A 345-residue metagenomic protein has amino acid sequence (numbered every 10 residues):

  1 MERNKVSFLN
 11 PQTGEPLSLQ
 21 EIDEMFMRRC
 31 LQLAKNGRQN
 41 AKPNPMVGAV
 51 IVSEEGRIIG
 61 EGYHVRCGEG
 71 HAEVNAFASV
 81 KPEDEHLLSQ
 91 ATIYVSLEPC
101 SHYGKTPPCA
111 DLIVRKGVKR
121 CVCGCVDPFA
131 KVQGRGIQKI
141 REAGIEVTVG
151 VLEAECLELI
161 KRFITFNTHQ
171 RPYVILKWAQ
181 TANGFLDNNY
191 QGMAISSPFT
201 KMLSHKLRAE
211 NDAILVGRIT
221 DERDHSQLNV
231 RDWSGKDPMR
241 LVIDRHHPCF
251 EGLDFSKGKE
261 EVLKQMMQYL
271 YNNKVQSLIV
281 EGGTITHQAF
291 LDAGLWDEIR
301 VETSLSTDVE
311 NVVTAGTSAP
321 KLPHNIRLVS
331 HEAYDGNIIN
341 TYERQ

Functional and structural regions predicted by a protein language model:
E2-N44, I59-E61, D84, K105 (+1 more regions): Enzymes that bind and transform nitrogen-containing heteroaromatic metabolites
R3, F8-P11, V149-E158: Surface-exposed amphipathic alpha-helical tracts and adjacent flexible/coil segments at the periphery of soluble enzymes
N40-A41, G68-E69, I137, V151-A179 (+1 more regions): Proteins enriched for Cys/Gly/acidic motifs involved in redox and nucleic-acid/cofactor modification
G48: Helix-turn-helix
I51-E155, M239, A289-L291: Zn2+-dependent cytidine deaminase-like catalytic core
S53-E54, T168-H169, E343-Q345: Active-site beta-strand termini and strand-to-loop segments that position acidic
C125, I160, Y190: Short, flexible helix/strand-to-coil boundary loops that buttress conserved ligand/catalytic motifs in alpha/beta
